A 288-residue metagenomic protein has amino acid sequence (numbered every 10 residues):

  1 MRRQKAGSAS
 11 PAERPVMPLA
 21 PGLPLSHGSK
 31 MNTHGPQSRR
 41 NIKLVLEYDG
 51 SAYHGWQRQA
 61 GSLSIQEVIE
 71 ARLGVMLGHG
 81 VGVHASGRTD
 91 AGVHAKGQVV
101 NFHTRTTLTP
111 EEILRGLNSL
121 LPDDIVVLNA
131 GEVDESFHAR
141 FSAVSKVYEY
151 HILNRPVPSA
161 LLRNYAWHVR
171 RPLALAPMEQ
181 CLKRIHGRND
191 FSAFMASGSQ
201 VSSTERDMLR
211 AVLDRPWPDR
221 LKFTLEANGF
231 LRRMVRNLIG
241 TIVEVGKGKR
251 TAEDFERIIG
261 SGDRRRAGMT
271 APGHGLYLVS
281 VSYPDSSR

Functional and structural regions predicted by a protein language model:
R2-R3, L19, L23-R288: Structured-RNA-binding interfaces characteristic of tRNA pseudouridine synthases
A6-V16, A20: Acidic, Ala/Val/Gly-enriched low-complexity intrinsically disordered segments
